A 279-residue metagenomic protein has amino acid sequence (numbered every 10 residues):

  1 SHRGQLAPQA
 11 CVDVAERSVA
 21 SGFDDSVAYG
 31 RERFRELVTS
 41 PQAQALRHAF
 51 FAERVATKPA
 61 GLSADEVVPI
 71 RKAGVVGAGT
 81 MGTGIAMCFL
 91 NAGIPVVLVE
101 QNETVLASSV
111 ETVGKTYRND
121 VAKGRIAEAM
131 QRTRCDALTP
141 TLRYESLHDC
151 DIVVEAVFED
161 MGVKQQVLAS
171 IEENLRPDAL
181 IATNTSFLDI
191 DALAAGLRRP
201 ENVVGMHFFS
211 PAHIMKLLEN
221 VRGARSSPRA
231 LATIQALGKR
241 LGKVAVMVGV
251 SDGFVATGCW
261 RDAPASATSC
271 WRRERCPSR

Functional and structural regions predicted by a protein language model:
S1-P69: Intrinsically disordered, low-complexity segments enriched in small/flexible residues
V19-V38, V221, R225, A245-R279: Substrate-binding/catalytic subdomain of NAD(P)-dependent oxidoreductase enzymes
V55-T116, T139: NAD(P)+-binding Rossmann beta1-loop-alpha1 motif at the extreme N-terminus of oxidoreductases
V67-K72, C135, C150, D178: Phosphate-coordination loops involved in phosphoryl transfer and adenosine-cofactor binding
E103-D151, M161-Q166: Conserved N-terminal Rossmann-fold NAD(P) cofactor-binding segment
V157-F158, S186: Short glycine-/small-residue-rich Rossmann-like dinucleotide-binding loops
Q165-L237: Rossmann-fold NAD(P)-binding glycine/threonine-rich loop
